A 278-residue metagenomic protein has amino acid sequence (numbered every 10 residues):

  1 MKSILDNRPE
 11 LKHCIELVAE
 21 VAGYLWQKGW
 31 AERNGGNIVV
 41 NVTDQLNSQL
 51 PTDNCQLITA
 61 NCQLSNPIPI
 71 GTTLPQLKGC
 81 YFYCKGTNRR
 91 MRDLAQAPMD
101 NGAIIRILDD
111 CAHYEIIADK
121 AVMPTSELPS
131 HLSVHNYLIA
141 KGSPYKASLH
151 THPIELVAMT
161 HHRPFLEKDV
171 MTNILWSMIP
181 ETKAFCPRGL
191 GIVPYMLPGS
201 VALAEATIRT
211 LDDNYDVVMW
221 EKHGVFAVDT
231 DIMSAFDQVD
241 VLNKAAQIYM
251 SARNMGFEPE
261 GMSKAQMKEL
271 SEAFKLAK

Functional and structural regions predicted by a protein language model:
M1-K278: Glycine-rich flexible loops
